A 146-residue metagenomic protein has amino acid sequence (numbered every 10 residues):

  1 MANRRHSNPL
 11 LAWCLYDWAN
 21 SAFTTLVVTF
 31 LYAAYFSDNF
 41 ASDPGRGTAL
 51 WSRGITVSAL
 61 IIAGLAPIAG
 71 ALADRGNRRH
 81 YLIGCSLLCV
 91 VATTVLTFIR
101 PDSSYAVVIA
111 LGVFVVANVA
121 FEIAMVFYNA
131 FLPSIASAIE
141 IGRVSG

Functional and structural regions predicted by a protein language model:
A2-A59, V107-V108: Helix-loop boundary and gating motifs at the non-cytosolic
C14, W18, T56, L87 (+3 more regions): Residue-level signature of the transmembrane alpha-helical core of multi-pass small-molecule transporters
N39-F40, R75-G76, F131-A136: Helix-to-coil boundary motifs at intracellular loop junctions of multi-pass secondary transporters
W51-A71, V91-A92: Central cavity-lining transmembrane alpha-helices of secondary-active solute carriers, predominantly the Major
I83-S104: C-terminal ends and interior cores of transmembrane alpha-helices in multi-pass membrane transporters/permeases
S104-V113: Short hydrophobic/alpha-helical segments at membrane-entry points of transmembrane helices in Major Facilitator
V113, V119-G146: Cytoplasmic helix-loop-helix junction between adjacent transmembrane helices in 12-TM secondary transporters
